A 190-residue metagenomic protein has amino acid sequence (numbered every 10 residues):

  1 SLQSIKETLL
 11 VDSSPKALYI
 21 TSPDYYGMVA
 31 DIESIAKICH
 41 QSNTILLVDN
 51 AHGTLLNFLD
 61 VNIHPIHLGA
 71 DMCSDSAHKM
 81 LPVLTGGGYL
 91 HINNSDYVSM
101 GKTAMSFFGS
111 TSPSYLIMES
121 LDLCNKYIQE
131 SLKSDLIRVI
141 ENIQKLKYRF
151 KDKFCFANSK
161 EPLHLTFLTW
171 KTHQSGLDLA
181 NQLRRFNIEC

Functional and structural regions predicted by a protein language model:
S1-F156, T169, Q174: Conserved PLP-enzyme active-site core in the AAT-like
G86, E161-L163: Residues at beta-strand starts and edge strands
C155-K160, C190: Short beta-strand
L163-C190: Conserved PLP-binding active-site segment of the aspartate aminotransferase-like
